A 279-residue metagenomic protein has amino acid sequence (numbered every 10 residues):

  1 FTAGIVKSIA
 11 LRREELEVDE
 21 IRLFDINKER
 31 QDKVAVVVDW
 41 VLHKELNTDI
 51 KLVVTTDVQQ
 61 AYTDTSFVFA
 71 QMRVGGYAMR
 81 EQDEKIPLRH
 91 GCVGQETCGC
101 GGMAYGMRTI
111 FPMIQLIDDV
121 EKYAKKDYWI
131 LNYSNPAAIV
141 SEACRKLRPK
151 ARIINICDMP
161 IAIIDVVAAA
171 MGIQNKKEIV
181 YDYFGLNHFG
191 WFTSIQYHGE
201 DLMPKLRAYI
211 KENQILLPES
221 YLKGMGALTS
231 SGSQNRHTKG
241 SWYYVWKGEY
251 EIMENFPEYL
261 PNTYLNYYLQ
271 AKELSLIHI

Functional and structural regions predicted by a protein language model:
T2: N-terminal Rossmann-fold NAD(P) dinucleotide-binding loop
L11-L46: Glycine-rich phosphate-binding loop and adjoining beta1-alpha1-beta2 segment of Rossmann-like nucleotide-binding folds
H43-S66, V74, V93-C98, M113-V120 (+1 more regions): A structured beta-alpha segment of the ubiquitous adenosine-cofactor-binding alpha/beta core
A78, Q82-K146: Rossmann-fold NAD(P)-binding glycine/threonine-rich loop
A151-V167: Acidic, His- and aromatic-enriched active-site or binding-groove loops in soluble protein domains that engage sugars
G172-I277: Long, compositionally biased stretches enriched for glycine and/or charged residues
